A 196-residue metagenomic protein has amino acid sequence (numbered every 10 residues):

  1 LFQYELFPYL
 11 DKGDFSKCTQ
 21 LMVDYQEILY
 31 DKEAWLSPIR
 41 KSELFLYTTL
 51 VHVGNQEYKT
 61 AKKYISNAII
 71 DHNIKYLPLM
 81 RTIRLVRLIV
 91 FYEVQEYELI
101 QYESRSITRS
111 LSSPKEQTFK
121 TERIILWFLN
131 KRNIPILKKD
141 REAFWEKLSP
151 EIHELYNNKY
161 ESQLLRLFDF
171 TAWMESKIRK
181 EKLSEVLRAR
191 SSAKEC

Functional and structural regions predicted by a protein language model:
L1-D24: Acidic, glycine-rich loop-and-beta core segments that form the ion-binding/anion-interacting portion of active sites
L1-Q3, K32-L44, H72-R84, P114-I124 (+1 more regions): Alpha-solenoid helical repeat architecture
F2-F7, R40-L50, G54, T82-E93: "A position-specific structural signal for the A-helix of alpha-solenoid helical repeats
M22-A34, K62-N73, R105-E116, H153: Amphipathic alpha-helical segments of tetratricopeptide repeats
T60, P78, E93-V94: Long, repeat-rich segments with strong aromatic
E96-C196: C-terminal non-catalytic interaction modules
